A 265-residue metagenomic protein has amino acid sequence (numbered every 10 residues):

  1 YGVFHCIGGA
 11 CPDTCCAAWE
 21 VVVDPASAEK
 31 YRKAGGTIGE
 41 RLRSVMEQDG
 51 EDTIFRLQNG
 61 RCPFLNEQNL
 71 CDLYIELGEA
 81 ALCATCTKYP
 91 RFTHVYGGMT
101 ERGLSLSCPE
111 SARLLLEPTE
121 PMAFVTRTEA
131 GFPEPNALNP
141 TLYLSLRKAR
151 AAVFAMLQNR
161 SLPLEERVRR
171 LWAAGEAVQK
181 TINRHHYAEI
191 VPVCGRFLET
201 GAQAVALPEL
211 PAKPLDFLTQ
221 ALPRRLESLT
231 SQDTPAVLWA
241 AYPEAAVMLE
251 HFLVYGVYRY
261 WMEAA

Functional and structural regions predicted by a protein language model:
Y1-C11, V45-C83, T100: Immediate flanking context of iron-sulfur cluster ligation sites
Y1-G50: Polybasic, low-complexity association/targeting segments
G2-D13, G97, E110-A112, V125 (+1 more regions): Long, low-complexity, compositionally biased intrinsically disordered regions
G9, T14, A18-W19, L65 (+3 more regions): General secretory precursor processing signal
D24-A28, R150, A245: Alpha-helix initiation and N-capping motif
K30, A34, A152, M156 (+1 more regions): Residues that form generic nucleotide/phosphate-binding pockets
N69, E76-R170: Internal, well-ordered alpha/beta segment that forms a basic, Gly-enriched binding/recognition surface
Q158-A265: Hydrophobic, aromatic-lined core segments that form the binding pocket/scaffold for planar heteroaromatic ligands
